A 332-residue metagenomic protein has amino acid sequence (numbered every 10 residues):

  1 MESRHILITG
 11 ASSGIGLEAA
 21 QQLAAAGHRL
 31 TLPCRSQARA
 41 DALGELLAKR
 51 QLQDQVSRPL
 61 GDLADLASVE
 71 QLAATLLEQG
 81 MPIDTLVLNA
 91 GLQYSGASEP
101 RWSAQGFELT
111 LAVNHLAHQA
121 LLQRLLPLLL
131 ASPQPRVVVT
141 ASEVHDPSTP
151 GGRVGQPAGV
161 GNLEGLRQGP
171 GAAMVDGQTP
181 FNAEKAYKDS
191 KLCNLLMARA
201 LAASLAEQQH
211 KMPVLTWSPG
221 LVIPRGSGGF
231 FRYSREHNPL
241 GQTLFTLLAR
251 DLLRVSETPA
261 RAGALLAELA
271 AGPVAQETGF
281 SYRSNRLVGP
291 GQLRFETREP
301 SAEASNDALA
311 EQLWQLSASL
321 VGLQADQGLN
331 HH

Functional and structural regions predicted by a protein language model:
M1-D84, G91-Q93, G152, M174-H332: NAD(P)H-dependent oxidoreductase Rossmann-fold/reductase module
E78-G80, A97-S98, R124-P133, S204-E207: A short helix-coil junction within the Rossmann-fold of NAD(P)-dependent oxidoreductases
P82, L129-L166, Q209-P213: Active-site loop of short-chain dehydrogenase/reductase
A90, V138-A141, A173: Active-site beta-alpha turn of Rossmann-fold NAD(P)-dependent dehydrogenases/reductases
Q93-S98, D146: Helix N-cap/beta-alpha junction loops of NAD(P)-dependent oxidoreductase domains
G96-A112: Short alpha-helical oligomerization interface
L122-Q123, R199: A short, exposed helix-loop element centered on a Lys and neighboring polar residues
